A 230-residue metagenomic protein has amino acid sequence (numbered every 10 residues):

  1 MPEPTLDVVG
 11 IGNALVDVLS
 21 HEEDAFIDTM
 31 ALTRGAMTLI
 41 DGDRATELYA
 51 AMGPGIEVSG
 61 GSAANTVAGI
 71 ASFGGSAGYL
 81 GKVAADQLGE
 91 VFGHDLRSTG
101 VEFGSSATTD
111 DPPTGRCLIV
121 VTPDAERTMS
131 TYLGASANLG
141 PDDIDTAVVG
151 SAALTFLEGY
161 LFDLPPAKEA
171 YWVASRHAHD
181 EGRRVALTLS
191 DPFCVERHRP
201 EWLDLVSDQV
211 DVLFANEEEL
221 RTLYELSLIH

Functional and structural regions predicted by a protein language model:
M1-L80, E90-V91: Glycine-rich phosphate/adenosyl-contacting loop at the front of the ribokinase-like
D86-G104, C117-V121, A125: Active-site-proximal loop->helix
G104-T108, I119-K168: Conserved phosphate-binding/catalytic loop of the ribokinase/pfkB sugar-kinase fold
Y160, S190-P192, E218: Active-site beta-loop-alpha junctions enriched in small/polar residues
D180-R184: A short helix->loop->beta-strand "cap" motif at the edges of active sites that frequently abuts
P200-E225: Structural recognition of alpha->loop->beta junctions
I229-H230: Conserved small/polar residues in nucleotide/adenosyl-binding loops
